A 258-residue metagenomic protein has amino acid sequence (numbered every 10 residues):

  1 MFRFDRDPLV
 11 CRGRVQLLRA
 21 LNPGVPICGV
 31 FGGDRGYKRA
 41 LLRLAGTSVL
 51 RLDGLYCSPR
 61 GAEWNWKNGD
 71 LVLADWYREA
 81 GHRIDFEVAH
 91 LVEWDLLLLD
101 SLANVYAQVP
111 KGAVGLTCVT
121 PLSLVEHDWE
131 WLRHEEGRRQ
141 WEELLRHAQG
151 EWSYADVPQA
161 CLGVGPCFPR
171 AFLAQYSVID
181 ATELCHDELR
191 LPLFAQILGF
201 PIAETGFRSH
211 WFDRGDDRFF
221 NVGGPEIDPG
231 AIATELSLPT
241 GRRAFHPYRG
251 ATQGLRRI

Functional and structural regions predicted by a protein language model:
M1-D7: A conserved hydrophobic helix/loop-capping motif in glycosyltransferases and polysaccharide synthases
D7-L21: Short, well-formed alpha-helical segments that are part of the catalytic scaffolds of diverse glycosyltransferases
C11-G13, K38-L42, D100-N104, H127-D128 (+1 more regions): A short acidic (Asp/Glu
A20-G29: Short loop->beta transition adjacent to catalytic acidic/histidine clusters or analogous donor-positioning motifs
F31-E87: Active-site-proximal specificity loops/subdomain of glycosyltransferases
D85-L97: Short beta-strand-to-loop acidic/aromatic patch adjacent to the donor-nucleotide binding site
L97-L184, E188-P192: Conserved catalytic core of nucleotide-sugar-dependent glycosyltransferases
Y176-I258: C-terminal catalytic/acceptor-binding lobe
